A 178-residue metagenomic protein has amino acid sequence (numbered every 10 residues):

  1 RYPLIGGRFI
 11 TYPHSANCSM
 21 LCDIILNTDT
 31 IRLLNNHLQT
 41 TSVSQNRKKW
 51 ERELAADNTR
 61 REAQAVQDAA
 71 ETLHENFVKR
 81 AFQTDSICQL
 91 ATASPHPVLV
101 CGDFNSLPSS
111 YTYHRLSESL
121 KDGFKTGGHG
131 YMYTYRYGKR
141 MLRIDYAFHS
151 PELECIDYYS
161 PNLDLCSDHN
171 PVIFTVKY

Functional and structural regions predicted by a protein language model:
R1-E51, E154, Y159-D164: Structured beta-strand-rich core segments of catalytic domains in phosphoester-bond hydrolases
F9, N35, A70-F77, L99-G102: Second-shell loop/turn segments in exported
H14-A16, T72-S86: Soluble or luminal CAZymes and related metallo-dependent hydrolases
L34, A55-T59, Q89-L90: Charged, low-complexity, helix/coiled-coil-prone segments
L34-L38, R60-V66, P97-V100, F124-T126: Short charge-dense sequence patches
V43-E53, H74-V78, L107-T112: Phosphate-binding glycine-rich loops and adjacent basic patches that engage nucleotide phosphates, nucleic-acid
K48-T72: A solvent-exposed, charged loop/short amphipathic helix patch at secondary-structure junctions
A81-V98, F104-Y178: Metal-dependent phosphoester-hydrolase catalytic domains
